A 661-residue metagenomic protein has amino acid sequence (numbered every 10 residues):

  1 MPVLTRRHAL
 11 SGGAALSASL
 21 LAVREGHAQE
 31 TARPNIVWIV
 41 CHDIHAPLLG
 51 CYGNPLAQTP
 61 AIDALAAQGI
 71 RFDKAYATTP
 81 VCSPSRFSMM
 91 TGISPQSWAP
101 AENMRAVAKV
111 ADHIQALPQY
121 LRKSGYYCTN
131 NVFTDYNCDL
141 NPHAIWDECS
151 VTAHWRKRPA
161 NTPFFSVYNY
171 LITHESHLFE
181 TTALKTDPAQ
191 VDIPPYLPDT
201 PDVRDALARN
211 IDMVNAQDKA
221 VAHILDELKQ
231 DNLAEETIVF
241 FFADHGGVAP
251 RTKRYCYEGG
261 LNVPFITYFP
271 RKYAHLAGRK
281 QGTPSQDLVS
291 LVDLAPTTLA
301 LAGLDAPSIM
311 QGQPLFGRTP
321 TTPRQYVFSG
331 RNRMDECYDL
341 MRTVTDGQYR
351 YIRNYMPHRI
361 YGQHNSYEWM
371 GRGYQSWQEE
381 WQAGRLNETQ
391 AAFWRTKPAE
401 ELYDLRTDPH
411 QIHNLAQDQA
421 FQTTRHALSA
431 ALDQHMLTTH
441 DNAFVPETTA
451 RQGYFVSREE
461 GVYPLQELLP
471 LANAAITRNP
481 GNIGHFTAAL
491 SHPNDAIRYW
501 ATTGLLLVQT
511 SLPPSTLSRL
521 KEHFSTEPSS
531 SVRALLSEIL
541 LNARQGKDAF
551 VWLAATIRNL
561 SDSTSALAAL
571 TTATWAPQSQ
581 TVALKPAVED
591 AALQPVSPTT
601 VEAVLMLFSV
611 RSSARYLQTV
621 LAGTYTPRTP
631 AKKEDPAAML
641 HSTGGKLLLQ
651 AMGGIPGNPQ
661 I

Functional and structural regions predicted by a protein language model:
P2-A22, G26-W394, P409-A430, I483-T487 (+1 more regions): Formylglycine-dependent sulfatase
E30-P34, C41, R71, N262 (+3 more regions): Long, internal low-complexity/basic segments
L402-Y403: Short hydrophobic beta-strand that contains or immediately precedes a catalytic carboxylate
